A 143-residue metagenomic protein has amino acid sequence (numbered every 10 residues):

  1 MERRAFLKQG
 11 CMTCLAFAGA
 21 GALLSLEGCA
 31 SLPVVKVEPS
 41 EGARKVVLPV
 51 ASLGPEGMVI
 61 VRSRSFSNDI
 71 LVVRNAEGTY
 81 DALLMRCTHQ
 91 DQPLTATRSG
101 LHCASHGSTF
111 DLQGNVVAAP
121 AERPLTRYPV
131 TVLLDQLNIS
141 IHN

Functional and structural regions predicted by a protein language model:
M1-G28: N-terminal secretory signal peptides and thylakoid transit peptides that target proteins across membranes
C29-T97, P124-N143: N-terminal pre-ligand scaffold of iron-sulfur
Q90-D111: Structured, soluble extracytoplasmic/luminal domains of envelope-associated proteins
L101-G107, V117-T126: Short cysteine/histidine-rich metal-coordination sites, predominantly Zn2+-binding motifs
